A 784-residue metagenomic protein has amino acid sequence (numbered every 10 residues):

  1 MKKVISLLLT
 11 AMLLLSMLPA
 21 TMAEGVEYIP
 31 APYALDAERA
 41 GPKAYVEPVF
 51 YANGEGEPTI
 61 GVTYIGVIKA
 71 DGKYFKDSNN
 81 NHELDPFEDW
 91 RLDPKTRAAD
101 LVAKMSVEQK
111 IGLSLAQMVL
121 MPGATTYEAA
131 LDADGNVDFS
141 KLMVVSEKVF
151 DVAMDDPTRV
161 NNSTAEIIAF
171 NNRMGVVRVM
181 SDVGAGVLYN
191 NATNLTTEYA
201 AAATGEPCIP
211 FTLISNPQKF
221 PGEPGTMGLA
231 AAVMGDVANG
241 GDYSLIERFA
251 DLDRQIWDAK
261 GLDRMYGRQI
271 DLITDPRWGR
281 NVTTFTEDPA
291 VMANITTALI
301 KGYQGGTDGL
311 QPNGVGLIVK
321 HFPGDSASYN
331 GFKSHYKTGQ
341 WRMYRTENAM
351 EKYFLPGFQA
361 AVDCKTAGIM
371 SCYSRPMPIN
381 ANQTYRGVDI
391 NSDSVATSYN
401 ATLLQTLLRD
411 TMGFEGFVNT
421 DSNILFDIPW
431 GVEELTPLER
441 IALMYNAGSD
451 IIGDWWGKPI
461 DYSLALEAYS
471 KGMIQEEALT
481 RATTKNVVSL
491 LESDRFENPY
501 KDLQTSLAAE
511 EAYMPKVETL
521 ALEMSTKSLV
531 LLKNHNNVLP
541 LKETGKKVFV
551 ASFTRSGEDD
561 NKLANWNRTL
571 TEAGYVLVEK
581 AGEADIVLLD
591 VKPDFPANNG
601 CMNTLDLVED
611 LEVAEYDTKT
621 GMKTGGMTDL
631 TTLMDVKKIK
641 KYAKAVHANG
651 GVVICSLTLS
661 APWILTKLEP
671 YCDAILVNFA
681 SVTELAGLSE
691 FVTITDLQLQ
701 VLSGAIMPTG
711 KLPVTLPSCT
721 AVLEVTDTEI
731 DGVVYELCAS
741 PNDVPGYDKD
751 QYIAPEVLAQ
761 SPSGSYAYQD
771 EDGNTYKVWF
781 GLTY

Functional and structural regions predicted by a protein language model:
M1-L9, G651: Positively charged n-region of N-terminal signal peptides that target proteins for export
L9-M17: Hydrophobic core
A23-Y784: Glycoside hydrolase catalytic-domain context in secreted enzymes
